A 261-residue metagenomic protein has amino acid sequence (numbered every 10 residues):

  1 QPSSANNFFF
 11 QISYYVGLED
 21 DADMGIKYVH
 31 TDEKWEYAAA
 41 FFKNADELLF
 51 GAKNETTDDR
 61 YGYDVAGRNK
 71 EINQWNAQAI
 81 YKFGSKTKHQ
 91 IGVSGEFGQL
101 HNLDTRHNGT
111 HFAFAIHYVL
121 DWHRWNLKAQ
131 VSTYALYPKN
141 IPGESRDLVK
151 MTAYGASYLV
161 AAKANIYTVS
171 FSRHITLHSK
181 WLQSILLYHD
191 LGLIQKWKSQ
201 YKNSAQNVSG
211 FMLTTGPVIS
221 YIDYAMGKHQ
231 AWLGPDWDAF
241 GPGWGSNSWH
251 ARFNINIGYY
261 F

Functional and structural regions predicted by a protein language model:
Q1-L48, Y81-K82, I222: Outer membrane beta-barrel
P2-F9, L49-T57, N102-H111, K139-L148 (+2 more regions): Outer-membrane beta-barrel translocator domains and adjoining extracellular loop/strand segments of Gram-negative
D20-M24, T31-E33, E71-W75, N108-F114 (+4 more regions): Residues that define the transmembrane beta-barrel architecture of outer-membrane proteins
I26-H30, A77-Y81, I116-L120, V169-R173 (+3 more regions): Residues on the lipid-exposed face of transmembrane beta-strands in outer-membrane beta-barrel proteins
K34, A38, G84-Q90, H123-R124 (+2 more regions): Short loop/turn motifs that connect adjacent beta-strands in outer-membrane beta-barrel proteins
A39-K43, V93-F97, A129-A135, I185-L193 (+1 more regions): Transmembrane beta-barrel strands of outer-membrane/channel proteins
Y61, I141-T214, I219-G227, L233: Outer membrane beta-barrel transmembrane domains
N247-F261: Outer-membrane beta-barrel "beta-signal"
